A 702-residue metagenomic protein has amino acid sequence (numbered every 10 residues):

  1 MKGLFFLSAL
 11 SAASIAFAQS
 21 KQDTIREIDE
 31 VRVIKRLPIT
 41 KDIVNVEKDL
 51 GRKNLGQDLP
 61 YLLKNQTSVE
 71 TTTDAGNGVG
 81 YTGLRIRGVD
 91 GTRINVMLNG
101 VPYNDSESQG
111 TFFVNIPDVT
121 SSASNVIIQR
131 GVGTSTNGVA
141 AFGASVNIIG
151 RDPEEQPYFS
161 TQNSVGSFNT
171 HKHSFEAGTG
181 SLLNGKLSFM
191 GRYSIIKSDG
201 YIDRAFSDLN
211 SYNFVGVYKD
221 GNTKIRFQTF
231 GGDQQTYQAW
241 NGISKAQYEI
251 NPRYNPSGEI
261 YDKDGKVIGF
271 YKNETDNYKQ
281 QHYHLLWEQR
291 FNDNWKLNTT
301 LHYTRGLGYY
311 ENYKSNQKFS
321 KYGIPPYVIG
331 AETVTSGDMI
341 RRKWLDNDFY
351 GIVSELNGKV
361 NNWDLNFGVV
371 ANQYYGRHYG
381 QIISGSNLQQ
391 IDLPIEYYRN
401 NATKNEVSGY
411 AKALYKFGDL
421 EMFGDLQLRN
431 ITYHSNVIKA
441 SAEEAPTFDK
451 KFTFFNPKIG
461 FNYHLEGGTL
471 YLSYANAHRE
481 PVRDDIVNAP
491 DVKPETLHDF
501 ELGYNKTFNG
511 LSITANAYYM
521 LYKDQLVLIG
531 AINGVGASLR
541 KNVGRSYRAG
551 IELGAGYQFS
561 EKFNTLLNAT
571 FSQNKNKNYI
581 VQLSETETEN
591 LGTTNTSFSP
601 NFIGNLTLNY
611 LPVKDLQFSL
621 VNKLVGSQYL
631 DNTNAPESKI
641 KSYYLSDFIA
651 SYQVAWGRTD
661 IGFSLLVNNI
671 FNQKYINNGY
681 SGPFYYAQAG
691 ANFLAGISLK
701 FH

Functional and structural regions predicted by a protein language model:
F6-L7, F230-D233, G269, L414 (+4 more regions): Conserved C-terminal beta-signal and adjacent last beta-strands/turns of outer-membrane beta-barrel proteins
I25-P60, G83: N-terminal periplasmic "start-of-domain" segments of outer-membrane beta-barrel proteins
P60-P102: Extracytoplasmic beta-strand/coil segments of soluble accessory domains associated with Gram-negative outer-membrane
P102-R130, I149: Short acidic/polar hinge/loop motifs at secondary-structure boundaries that mediate gating or recognition
G133-S135, A144-S181, R192-Y193, K197-D203 (+2 more regions): Short strand-turn segments of transmembrane beta-barrel domains in outer membranes, especially the first one or two
V165-K197, I202-A239, Y278, L285-N292: Transmembrane beta-barrel wall of Gram-negative outer-membrane proteins
V370-N372, Y397-Y522, Q558-S560, T570-Q573 (+2 more regions): Structural signature of Gram-negative outer-membrane beta-barrels, strongest in the C-terminal barrel of TonB-dependent
K416-D419, Y519-L521, K541-N632, L699-K700: Gram-negative outer-membrane beta-barrel transporters
